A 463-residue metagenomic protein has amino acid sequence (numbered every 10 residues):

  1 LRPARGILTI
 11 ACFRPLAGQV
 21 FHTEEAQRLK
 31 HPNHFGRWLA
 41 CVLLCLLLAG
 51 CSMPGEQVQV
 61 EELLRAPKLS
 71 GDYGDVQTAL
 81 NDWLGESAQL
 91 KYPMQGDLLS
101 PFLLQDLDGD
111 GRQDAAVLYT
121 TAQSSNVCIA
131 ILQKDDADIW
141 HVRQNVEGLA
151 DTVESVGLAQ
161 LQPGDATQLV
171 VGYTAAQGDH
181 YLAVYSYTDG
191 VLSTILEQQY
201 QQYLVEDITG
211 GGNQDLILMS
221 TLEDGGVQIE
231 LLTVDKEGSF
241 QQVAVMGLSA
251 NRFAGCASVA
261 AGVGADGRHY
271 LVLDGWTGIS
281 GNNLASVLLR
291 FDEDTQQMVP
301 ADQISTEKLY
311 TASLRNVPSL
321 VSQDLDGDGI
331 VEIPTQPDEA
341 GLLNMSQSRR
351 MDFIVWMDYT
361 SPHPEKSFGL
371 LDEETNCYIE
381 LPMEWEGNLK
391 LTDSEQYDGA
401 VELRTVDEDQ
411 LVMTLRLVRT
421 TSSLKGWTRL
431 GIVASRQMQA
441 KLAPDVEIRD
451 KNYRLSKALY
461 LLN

Functional and structural regions predicted by a protein language model:
Q19-H22, Q27, H31-H34: Low-complexity, intrinsically disordered or signal/transmembrane-proximal segments
F21, G50-D393, G431-I432, K441 (+1 more regions): Beta-propeller-forming repeat regions
F35-G55: Sec-dependent N-terminal signal peptides of Gram-positive bacterial secreted proteins and lipoproteins
L271, I379, Y397-V406, M438-A440: Generic recognition of long tandem-repeat/solenoid scaffolds
E384-K425: Secretory pathway targeting signatures of secreted, lumenal, and periplasmic proteins
T428-K457: A short, solvent-exposed beta-edge/loop patch
